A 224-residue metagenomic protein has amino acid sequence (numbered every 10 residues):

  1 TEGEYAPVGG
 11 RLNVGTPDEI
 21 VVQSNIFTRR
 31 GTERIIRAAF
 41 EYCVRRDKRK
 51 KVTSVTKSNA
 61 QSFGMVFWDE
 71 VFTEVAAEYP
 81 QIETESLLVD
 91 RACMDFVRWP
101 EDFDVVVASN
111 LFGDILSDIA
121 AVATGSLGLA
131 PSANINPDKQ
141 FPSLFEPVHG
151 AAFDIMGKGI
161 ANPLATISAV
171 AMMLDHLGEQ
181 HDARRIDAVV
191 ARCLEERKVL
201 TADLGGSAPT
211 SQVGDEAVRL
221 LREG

Functional and structural regions predicted by a protein language model:
T1-V22, L111: N-terminal glycine-rich phosphate/adenylate-binding segment common to multiple enzyme folds
Y5-R11, F63-W68, F96-W99, D118-A121 (+1 more regions): Short acidic, glycine/serine/threonine-rich loops at helix termini
G10-G15, D69-V75, T124-A133, P137: A glycine- and small-aliphatic-rich helix-loop capping segment at beta-alpha/alpha-beta transitions that lines
G15-D90: Glycine-rich phosphate/diphosphate-binding loop of Rossmann-like nucleotide-binding domains
R46-V55, Y79-L87, E179-R185, E195-S207: Flexible, glycine/charged-enriched surface loops at secondary-structure junctions
V89-C93, R98-F103, R219, E223-G224: A glycine- and small/hydrophobic-rich beta-loop-beta segment that serves as a flexible "lid/hinge" or phosphate-binding
D95-K198: Glycine-rich phosphate/nucleotide-binding loop
A208-G224: Phosphate-binding loop/pocket of nucleotide- and phosphate-handling active sites
